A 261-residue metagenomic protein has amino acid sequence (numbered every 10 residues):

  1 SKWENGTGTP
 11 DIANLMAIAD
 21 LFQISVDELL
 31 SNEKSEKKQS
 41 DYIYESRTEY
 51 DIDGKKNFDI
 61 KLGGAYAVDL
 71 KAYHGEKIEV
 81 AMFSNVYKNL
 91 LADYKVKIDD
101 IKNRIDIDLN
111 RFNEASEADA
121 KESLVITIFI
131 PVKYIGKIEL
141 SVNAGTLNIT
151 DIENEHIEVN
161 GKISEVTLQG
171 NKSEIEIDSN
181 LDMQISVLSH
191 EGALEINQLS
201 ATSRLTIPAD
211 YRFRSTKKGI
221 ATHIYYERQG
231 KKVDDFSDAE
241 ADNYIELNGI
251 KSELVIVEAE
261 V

Functional and structural regions predicted by a protein language model:
S1-T9, N32-K34: Recognition helix of helix-turn-helix/homeodomain-like DNA-binding domains that insert into the DNA major groove
G8-L15, K88-D99, S200-Y211: Generic detector of contiguous secondary-structure segments
A13-E28: DNA major-groove recognition helix of helix-turn-helix/homeodomain DNA-binding modules
N32-N89, E117-E122, Y225, Q229-E240: Short acidic/polar N-terminal linker immediately downstream of export determinants
E49-D53, N57, N89-K172, Q184 (+1 more regions): Right-handed parallel beta-helix
I60-L62, L140, S215-K217: Active-site alpha-helical segments that house and flank conserved acidic catalytic motifs for diphosphate chemistry
E76, E122-L124, G192, F213: A generic structural signal for short beta-strands and their flanking turns/coil linkers
L168-V261: Short, surface-exposed interaction patches in beta-rich subdomains that mediate adhesion/assembly near membranes
